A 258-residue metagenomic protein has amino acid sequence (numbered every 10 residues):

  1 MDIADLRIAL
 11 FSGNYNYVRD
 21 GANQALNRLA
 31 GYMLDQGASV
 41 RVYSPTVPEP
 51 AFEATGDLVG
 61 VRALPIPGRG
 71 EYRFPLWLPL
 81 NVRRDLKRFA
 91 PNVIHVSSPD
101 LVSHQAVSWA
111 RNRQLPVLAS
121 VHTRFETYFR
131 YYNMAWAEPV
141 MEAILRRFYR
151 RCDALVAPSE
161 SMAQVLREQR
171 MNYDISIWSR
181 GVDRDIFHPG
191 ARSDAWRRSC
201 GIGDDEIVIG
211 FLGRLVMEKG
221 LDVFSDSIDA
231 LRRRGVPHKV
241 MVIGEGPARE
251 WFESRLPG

Functional and structural regions predicted by a protein language model:
M1-L6, R192-V208: Nucleotide-sugar donor-binding and catalytic loop/hinge architecture of NDP-sugar-dependent glycosyltransferases
M1-R62: N-terminal subdomain of nucleotide-sugar transferases
I8, V93, S108-Y128, E142 (+3 more regions): Active-site proximal beta-strand in glycosyltransferases
L26, M33, I209, F224-S225 (+1 more regions): A structural motif in glycosyltransferase catalytic domains
S44, R62, E138, E142-S193 (+1 more regions): Donor nucleotide-sugar binding/catalytic pocket of nucleotide-sugar-dependent glycosyltransferases
P67-V96, L101-S108, N112, P139 (+1 more regions): An amphipathic, basic-hydrophobic alpha-helix
G203-K219, S225-D229: Conserved donor-binding/catalytic core segment of Leloir-type glycosyltransferases
G244, R249-G258: Nucleotide-activated donor-binding/catalytic signature segment of Leloir-type glycosyltransferases, i.e., the conserved
